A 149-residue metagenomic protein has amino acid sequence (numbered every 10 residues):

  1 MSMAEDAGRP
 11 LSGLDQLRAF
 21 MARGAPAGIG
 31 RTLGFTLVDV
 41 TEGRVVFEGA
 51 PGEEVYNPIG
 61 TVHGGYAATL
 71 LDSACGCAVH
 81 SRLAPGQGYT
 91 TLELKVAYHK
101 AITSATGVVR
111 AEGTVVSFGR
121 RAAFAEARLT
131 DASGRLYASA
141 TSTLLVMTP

Functional and structural regions predicted by a protein language model:
M1-P149: Terminal targeting signals and extreme-terminal segments of soluble enzymes
